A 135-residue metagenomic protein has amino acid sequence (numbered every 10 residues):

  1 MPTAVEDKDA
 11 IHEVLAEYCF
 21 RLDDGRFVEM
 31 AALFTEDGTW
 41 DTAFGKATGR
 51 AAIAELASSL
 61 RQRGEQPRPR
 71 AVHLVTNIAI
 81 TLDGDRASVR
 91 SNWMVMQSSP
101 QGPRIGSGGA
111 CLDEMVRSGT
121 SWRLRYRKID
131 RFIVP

Functional and structural regions predicted by a protein language model:
M1-A32: Short, low-complexity N-terminal intrinsically disordered segments enriched in polar/charged residues
P2-T3, L15, G38, E65 (+1 more regions): Residue-level detector of alpha-helix boundaries and kinks
V5, A47, G102: Charge-dense, low-complexity intrinsically disordered segments
F27-W93: A solvent-exposed, acidic/Ser-Thr-rich amphipathic alpha-helical stretch
R63-P135: A beta-strand edge to alpha-helix "cap/lid" segment located at domain peripheries
